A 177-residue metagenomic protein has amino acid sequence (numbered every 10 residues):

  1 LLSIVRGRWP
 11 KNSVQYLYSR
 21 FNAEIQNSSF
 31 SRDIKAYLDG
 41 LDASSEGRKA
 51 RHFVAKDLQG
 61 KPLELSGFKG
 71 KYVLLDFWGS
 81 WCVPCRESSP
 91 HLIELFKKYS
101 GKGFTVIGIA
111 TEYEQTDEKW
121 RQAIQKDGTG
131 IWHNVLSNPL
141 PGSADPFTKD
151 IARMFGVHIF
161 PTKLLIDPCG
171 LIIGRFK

Functional and structural regions predicted by a protein language model:
L1-L63: Oxidative protein folding and maturation machinery
V54-V73, K97-Y99: A short beta-strand-turn-helix
L63-R86, L92: Short active-site neighborhood of thiol/selenol oxidoreductases, capturing the structured segment around
K69-K71, G101, T129, V157: Active-site acidic short loop of glycosyltransferases
D76, I107-A110, L136: Short beta-strand segments
E87-G130, P141-I151: Structural microenvironment flanking redox-active thiols in thiol-disulfide oxidoreductases
T129-G130, S137-K177: Thiol/disulfide oxidoreductase modules built on the thioredoxin-like
